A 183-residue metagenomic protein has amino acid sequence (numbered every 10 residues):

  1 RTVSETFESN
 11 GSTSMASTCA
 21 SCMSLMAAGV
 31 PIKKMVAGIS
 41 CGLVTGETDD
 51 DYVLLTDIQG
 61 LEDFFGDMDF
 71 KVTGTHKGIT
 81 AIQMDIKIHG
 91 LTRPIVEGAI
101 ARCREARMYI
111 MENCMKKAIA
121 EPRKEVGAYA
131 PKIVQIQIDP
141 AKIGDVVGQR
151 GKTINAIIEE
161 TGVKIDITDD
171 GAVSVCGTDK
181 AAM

Functional and structural regions predicted by a protein language model:
R1-M183: Conserved structured catalytic cores and adjacent interaction surfaces of nucleotide-binding/hydrolyzing enzymes
